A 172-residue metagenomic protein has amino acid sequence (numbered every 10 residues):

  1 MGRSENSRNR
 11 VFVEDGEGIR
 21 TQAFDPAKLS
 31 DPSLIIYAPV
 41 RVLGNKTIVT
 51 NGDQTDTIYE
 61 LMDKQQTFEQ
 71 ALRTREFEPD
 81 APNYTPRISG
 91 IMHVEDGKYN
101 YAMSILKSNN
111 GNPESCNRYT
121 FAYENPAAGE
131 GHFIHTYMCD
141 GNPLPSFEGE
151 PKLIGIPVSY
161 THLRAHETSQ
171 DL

Functional and structural regions predicted by a protein language model:
M1-E69, P113-G129, I134-T136: N-terminus-centric sequence/structural signature that marks the extreme N-terminus and adjacent "lid/interface" module
V11, A38, K152-I154, H166: Residue-level marker of intrinsically disordered, low-complexity segments enriched for small/polar residues
I36, N83, K98-N100, T136 (+1 more regions): Intrinsically disordered, low-complexity N-terminal regions enriched in serine/proline/glycine with scattered basic
Q54-E114: Short histidine
M92, G131-P145: Noncatalytic linker/hinge segments flanking ATPase motor cores
D140-P157: A conserved mid-domain beta-alpha-beta active-site/ligand-binding segment of alpha/beta enzyme cores
T161-T168: Conserved small/polar residues in nucleotide/adenosyl-binding loops
D171: Cationic, low-complexity basic patches in intrinsically disordered or flexible, solvent-exposed regions
